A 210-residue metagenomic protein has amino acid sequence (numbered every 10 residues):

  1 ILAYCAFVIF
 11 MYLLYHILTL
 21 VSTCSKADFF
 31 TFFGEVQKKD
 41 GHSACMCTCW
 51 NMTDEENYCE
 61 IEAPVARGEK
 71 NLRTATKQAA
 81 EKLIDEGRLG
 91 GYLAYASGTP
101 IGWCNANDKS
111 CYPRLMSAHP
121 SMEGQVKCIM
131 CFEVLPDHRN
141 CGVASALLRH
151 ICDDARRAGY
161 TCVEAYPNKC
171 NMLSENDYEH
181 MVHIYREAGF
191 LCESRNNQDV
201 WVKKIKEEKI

Functional and structural regions predicted by a protein language model:
V8, L14-A63, E208-I210: Conserved N-terminal entry element of GNAT/NAT acetyltransferase domains
C45-G90: Active-site rim helix/loop that mediates acceptor-substrate recognition in acyltransferases
Q78, K82-L89, Y95, T99-C131 (+2 more regions): Conserved acyl-donor/pantetheine-binding loop and adjacent beta-alpha core of acyl/acetyltransferases and related
V134, N140-R156: Conserved acetyl-CoA-binding loop-helix of GNAT-fold acetyltransferases
A155-E175: Conserved GNAT acetyl-CoA-binding A-motif
N176-I210: C-terminal "cap" of GNAT-fold acetyltransferases
